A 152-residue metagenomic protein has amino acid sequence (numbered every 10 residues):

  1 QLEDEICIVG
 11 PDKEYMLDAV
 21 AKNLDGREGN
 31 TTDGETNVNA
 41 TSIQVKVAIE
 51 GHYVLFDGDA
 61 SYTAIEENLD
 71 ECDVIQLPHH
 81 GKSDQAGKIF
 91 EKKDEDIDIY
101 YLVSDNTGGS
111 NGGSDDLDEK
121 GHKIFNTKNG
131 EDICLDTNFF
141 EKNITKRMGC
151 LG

Functional and structural regions predicted by a protein language model:
Q1, I89, N111-F125: Short, aromatic/basic amphipathic alpha-helical patches
Q1-F56, H122-G152: Flexible, acidic/histidine-containing loops and adjacent segments that form or flank the divalent-metal
A19-D96, Y101-N111: Active-site-proximal loop/helix segments of hydrolase catalytic cores
